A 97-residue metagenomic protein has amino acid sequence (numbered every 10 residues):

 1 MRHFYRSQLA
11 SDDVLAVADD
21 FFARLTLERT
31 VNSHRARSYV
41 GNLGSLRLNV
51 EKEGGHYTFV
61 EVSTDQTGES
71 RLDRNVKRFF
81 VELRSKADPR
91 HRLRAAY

Functional and structural regions predicted by a protein language model:
M1-T30: Terminal, regulation- and interaction-focused segments at domain boundaries
R2, H34, T64: Conserved short-loop catalytic and cofactor-binding motifs
A16-V17, H34, K52: Alpha-helical structural elements
V31-Y39: Short, hydrophobic/aromatic-rich segments at coil-to-beta transitions
V40-Y97: Beta-strand/loop substructures that line and gate deep hydrophobic ligand-binding cavities in soluble
